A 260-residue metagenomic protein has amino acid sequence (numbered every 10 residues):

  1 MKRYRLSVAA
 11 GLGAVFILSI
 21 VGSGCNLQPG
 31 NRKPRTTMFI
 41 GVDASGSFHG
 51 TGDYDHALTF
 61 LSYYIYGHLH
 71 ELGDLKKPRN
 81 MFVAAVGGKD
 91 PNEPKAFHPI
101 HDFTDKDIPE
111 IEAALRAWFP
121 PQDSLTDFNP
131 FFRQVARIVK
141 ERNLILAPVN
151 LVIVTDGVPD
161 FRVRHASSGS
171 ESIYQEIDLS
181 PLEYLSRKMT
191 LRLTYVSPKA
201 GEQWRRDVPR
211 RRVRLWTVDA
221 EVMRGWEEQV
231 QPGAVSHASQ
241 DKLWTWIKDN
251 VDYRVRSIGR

Functional and structural regions predicted by a protein language model:
G11-I20: Bacterial N-terminal signal peptides
N26-Q28: Bacterial signal peptide processing site
P34-H98, N150-V152: Von Willebrand factor
D43, P148-R164: DG-centered beta-turn motif at the end of beta-strands
M81-R116, R205-P209: Short beta-strand-loop
F103-P148, Y195-S197: Von Willebrand factor
V158-V213: VWA/integrin I-like adhesion module and closely mimicked acidic/polar interface patches used
P198-R260: P/S/T/G-enriched low-complexity
